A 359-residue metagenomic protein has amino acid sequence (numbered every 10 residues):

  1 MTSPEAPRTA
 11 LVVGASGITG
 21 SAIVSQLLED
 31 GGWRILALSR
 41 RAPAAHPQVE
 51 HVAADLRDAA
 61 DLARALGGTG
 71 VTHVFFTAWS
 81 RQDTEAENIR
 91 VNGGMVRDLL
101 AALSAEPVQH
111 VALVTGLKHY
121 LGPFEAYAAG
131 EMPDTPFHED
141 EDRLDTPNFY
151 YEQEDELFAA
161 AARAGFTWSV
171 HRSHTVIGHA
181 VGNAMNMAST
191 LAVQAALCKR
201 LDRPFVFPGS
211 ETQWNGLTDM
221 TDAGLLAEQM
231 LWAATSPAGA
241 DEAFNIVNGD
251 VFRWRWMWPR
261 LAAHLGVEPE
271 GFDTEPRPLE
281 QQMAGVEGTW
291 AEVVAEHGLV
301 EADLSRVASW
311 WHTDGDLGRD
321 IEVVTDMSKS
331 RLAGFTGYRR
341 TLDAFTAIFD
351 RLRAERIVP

Functional and structural regions predicted by a protein language model:
E5-G32: N-terminal Rossmann NAD(P)H-binding glycine-rich loop of SDR-like oxidoreductase domains
G31-A44: Conserved glycine-rich Rossmann-like NAD(P)H-binding loop of the short-chain dehydrogenase/reductase
P43-A45, E50-A101: NAD(P)H-binding glycine-rich loop region in Rossmannoid oxidoreductase-like domains and their noncatalytic homologs
V74-F76, E87-N88, G94-F149: Conserved Rossmann-fold NAD(P)-dependent oxidoreductase catalytic core, especially the SDR/UDP-sugar
E141-H174, H179: Active-site Tyr-X1-5-Lys
A164, G178-Q194, G224, W232-F244 (+1 more regions): Glycine/proline-rich active-site loop of Rossmann-fold NAD(P)-dependent oxidoreductases
V193-G224: A conserved pocket-lining segment of Rossmann-fold NAD(P)-dependent short-chain dehydrogenase/reductase
L226-T313, G318, D326-S328, L332 (+1 more regions): Mid/C-terminal beta-alpha module of Rossmann-like enzyme folds, strongest in SDR-family dehydrogenases/epimerases
